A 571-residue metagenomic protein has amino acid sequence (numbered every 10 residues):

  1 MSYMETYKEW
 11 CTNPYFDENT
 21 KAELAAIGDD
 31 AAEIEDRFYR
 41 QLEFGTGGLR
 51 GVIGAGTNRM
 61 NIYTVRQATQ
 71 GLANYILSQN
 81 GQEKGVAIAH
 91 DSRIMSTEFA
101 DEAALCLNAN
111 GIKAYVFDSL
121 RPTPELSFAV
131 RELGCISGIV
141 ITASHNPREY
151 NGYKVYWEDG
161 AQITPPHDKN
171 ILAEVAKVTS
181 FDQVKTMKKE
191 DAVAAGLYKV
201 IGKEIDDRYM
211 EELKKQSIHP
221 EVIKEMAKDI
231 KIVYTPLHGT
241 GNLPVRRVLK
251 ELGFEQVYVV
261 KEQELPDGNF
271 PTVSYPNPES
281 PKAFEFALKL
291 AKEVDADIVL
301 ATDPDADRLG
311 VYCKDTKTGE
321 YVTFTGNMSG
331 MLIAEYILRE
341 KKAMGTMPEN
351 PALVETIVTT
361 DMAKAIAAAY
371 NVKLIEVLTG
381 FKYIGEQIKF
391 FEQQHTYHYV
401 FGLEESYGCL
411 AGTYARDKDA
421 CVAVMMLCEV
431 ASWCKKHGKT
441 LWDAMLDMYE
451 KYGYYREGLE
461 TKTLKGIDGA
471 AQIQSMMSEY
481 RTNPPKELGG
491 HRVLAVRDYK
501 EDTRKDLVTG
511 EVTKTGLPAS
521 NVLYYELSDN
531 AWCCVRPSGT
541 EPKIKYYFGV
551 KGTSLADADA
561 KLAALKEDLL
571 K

Functional and structural regions predicted by a protein language model:
E5-A103, A192-K228, T240: An N-terminal, well-structured beta->alpha segment
C11, D30-F38, L42, N151-E285 (+1 more regions): Gly/Ser/Thr-enriched, mixed-charge loops and adjacent short helices that form phosphate/oxyanion-binding elements
F38-N58, A143-N146, I232, P236-V248 (+4 more regions): Conserved phosphate/anionic-ligand binding catalytic regions in large, soluble enzymes, centered on
A87-Y150, K250, E255-V311: N-terminal small/polar loop signature for handling phosphorylated ligands or for N-terminal nucleophile
F99-L107, Y150-W157, D307-N327, A363: Short Gly/Thr/Asp-enriched flexible loops that form oxyanion-binding sites at enzyme active sites
Y156-T186, N327-N350, E355-K364, A420: Glycine-rich phosphate-binding loop plus the immediately following alpha-helix
K292, A296-I298, E320-V322, E340-R536 (+3 more regions): Phosphate-binding and adjacent anionic-ligand microenvironments
